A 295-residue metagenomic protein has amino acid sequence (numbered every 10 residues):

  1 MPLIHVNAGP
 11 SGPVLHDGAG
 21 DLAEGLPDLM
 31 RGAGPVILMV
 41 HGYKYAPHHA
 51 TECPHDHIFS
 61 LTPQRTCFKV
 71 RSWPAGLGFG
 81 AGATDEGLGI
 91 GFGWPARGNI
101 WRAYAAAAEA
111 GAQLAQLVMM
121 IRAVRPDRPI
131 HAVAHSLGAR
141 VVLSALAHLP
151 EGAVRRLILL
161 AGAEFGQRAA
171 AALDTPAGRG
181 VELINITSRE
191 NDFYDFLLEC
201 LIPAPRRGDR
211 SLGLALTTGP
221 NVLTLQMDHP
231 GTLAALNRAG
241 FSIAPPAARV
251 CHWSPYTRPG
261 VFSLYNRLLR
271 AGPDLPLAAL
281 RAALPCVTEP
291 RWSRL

Functional and structural regions predicted by a protein language model:
M1-R31, G42-Q116, M120-D127, H148-R156 (+1 more regions): Lipolytic serine-hydrolase domain surface
P35: Extended, charged alpha/beta regions that create polyanion-binding interfaces
L38-H41, H135: The conserved beta1-alpha1 loop
L114, V133-G138, V142: Gly/Ala-rich beta-loop-alpha elbow adjacent to hydrolase catalytic centers
L137, G162-A163: Active-site metal-binding loops of divalent metal-dependent hydrolases
